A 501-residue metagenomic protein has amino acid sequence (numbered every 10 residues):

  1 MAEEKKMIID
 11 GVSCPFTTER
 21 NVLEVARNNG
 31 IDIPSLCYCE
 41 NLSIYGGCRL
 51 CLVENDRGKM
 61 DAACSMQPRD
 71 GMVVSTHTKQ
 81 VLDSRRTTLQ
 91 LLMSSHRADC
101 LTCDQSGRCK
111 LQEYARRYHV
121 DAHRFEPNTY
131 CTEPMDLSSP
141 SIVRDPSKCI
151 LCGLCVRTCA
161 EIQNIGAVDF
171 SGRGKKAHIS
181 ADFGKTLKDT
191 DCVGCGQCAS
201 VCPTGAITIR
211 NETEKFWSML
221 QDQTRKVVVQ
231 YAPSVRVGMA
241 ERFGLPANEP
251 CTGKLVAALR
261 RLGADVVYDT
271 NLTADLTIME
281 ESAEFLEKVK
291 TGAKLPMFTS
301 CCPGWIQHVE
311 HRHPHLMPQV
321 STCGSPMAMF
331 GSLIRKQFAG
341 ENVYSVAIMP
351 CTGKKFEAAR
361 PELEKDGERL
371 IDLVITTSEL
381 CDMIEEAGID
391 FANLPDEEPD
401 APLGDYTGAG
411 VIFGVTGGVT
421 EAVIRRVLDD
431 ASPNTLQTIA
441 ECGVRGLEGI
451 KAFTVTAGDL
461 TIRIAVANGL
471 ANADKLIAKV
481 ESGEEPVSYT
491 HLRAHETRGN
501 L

Functional and structural regions predicted by a protein language model:
A2-N128, L436-S488: Signature of N-terminal electron-transfer/Fe-S-associated modules in redox systems
R49-G194, S200, I207-Q221, K226: Fe-S ferredoxin-like electron-transfer domains and their immediately adjacent linker/connector regions across
R86, Y114-R116, N164, G172 (+8 more regions): Short acidic, glycine/serine/threonine-rich loops at helix termini
S180-A293, V320-G324, Y406: Flanking helices and flexible, charged tails adjoining ferredoxin-like Fe-S electron-transfer domains in multi-subunit
R236, R260-F285, W305, P326 (+4 more regions): Short connector loops at secondary-structure junctions
F298, V423: Globin-like tetrapyrrole-binding proteins
I375, E398-T407, F413-G414, V419 (+1 more regions): A conserved active-site cap/scaffold subdomain adjacent to cofactor or substrate pockets
T490-G499: Conserved small/polar residues in nucleotide/adenosyl-binding loops
